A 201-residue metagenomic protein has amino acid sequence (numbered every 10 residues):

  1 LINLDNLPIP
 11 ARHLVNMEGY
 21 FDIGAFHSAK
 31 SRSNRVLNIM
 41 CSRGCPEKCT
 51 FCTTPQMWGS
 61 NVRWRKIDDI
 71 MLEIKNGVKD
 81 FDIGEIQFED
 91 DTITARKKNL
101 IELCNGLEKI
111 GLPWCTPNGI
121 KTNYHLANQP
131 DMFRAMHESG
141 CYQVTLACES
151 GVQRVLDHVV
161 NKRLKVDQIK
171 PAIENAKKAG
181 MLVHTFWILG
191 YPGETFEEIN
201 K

Functional and structural regions predicted by a protein language model:
L1-P8: Glycine-rich beta-alpha loop elements in corrinoid/cobalamin-binding modules across cobalamin-dependent enzymes
R12-Y191: Radical SAM [4Fe-4S] cluster-binding motif and immediate context
M132, G193-K201: Catalytic cores of alpha/beta
